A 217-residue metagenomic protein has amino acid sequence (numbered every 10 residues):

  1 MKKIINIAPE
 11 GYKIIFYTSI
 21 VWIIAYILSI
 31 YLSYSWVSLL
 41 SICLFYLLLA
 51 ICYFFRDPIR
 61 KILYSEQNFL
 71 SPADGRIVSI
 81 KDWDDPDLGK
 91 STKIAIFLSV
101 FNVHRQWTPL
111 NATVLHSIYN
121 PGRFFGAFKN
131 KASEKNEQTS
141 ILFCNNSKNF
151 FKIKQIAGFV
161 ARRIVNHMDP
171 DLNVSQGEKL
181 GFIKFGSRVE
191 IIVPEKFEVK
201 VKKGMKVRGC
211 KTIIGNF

Functional and structural regions predicted by a protein language model:
M1-F217: Contiguous, well-folded functional domains in the mature portion of proteins
